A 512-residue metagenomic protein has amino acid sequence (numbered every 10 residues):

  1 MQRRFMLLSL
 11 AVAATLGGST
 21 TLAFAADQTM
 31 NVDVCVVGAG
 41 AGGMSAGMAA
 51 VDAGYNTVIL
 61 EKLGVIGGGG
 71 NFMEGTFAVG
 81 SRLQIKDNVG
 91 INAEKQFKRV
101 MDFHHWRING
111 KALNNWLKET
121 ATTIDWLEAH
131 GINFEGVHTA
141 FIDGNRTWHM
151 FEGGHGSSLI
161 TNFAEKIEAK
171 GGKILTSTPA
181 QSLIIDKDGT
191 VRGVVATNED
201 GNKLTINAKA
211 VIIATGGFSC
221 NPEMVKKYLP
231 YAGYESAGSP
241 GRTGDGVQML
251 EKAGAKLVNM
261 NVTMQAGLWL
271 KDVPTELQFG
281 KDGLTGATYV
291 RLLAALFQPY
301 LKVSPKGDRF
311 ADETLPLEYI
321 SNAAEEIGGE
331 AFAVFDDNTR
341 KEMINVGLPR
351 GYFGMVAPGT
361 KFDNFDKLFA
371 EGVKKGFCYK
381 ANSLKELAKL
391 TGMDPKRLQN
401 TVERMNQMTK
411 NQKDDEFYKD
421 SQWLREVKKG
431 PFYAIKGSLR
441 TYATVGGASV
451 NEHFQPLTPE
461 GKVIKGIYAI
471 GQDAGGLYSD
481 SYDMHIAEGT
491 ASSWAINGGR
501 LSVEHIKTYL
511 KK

Functional and structural regions predicted by a protein language model:
M1-A11: N-terminal secretory signal peptides and thylakoid transit peptides that target proteins across membranes
Q28-G42, V58: Beta1/beta-strand and adjacent pyrophosphate-binding region of the FAD-binding site in flavoprotein oxidoreductases
Q28-T29, G47-A49, Y55, P349-R350 (+1 more regions): C-terminal structured subdomain/cap of oxidoreductase catalytic cores
N56, K62-K173, S177-P179, K302 (+3 more regions): Conserved N-terminal/central alpha/beta ligand/cofactor-binding core
K118-N202, N221-M224, L270-K271, F279-G280 (+1 more regions): Conserved redox-cofactor binding core of oxidoreductases
S182, R397-S481, H485: A glycine-rich dinucleotide-binding beta-alpha-beta segment and adjacent secondary-structure elements that constitute
E199-N202, I206-E276, E488, S492-L501: Glycine-rich loop(s) and the adjacent beta-strand/alpha-helix scaffold that form part
V247-M249, K256-L390: An anion/pyrophosphate-binding glycine-rich loop and adjacent beta-alpha core in soluble alpha-beta enzymes
